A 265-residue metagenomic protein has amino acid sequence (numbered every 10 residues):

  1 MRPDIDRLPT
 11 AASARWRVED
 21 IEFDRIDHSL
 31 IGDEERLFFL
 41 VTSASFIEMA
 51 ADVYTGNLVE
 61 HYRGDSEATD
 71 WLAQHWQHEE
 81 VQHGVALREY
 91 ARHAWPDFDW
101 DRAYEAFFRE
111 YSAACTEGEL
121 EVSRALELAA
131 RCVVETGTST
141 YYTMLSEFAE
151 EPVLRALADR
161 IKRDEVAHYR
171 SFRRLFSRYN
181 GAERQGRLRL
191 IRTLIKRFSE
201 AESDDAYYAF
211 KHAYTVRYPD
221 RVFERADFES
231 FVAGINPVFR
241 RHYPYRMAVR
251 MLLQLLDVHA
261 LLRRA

Functional and structural regions predicted by a protein language model:
M1-A265: Non-heme di-metal
